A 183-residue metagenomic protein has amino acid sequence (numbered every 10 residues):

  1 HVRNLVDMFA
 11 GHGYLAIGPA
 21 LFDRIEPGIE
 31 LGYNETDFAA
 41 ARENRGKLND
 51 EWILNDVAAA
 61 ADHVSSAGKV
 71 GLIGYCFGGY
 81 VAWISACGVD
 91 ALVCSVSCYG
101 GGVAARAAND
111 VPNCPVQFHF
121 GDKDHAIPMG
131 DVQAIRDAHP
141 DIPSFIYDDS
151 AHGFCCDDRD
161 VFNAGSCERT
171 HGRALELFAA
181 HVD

Functional and structural regions predicted by a protein language model:
H1-D183: N-terminal cap/leader regions of alpha/beta-hydrolase-fold enzymes, predominantly small-molecule hydrolases
